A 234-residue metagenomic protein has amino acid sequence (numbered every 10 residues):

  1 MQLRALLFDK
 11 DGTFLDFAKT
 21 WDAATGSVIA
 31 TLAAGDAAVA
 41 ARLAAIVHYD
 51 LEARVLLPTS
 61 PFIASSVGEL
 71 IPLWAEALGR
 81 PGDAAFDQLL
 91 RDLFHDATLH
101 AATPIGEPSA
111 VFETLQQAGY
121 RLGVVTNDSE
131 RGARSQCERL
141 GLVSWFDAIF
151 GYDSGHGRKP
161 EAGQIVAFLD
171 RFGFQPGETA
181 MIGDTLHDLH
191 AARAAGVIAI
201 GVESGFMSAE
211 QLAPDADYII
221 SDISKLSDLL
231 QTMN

Functional and structural regions predicted by a protein language model:
M1-L6, K19, A34, E113-Q117 (+2 more regions): Asp-based, Mg2+/Mn2+-dependent phosphohydrolase catalytic module
L3-A118: N-terminal helical cap/lid subdomain that shapes the substrate entry/recognition surface in HAD-like hydrolases
T13, T126-D128: Conserved phosphate-coupling serine/threonine residues in phosphotransfer and NTP-handling enzymes
P61, A85-F86, V125, G132 (+2 more regions): Short secondary-structure boundary micro-motifs
P104, V125, G157: Residue-level marker of regulatory loop/turn positions in helix-turn-helix DNA-binding domains and in histidine
